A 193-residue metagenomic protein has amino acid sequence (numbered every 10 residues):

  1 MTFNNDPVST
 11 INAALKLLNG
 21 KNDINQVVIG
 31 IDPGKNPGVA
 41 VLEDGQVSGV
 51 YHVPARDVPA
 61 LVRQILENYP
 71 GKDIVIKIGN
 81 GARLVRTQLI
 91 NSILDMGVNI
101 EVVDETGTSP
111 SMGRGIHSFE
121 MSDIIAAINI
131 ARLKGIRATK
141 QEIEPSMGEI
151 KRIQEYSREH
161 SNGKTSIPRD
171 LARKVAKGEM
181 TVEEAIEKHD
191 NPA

Functional and structural regions predicted by a protein language model:
M1-V8, N12-V28, K35-A193: Phosphate- and other anionic-substrate recognition elements at nucleic-acid/protein interfaces
